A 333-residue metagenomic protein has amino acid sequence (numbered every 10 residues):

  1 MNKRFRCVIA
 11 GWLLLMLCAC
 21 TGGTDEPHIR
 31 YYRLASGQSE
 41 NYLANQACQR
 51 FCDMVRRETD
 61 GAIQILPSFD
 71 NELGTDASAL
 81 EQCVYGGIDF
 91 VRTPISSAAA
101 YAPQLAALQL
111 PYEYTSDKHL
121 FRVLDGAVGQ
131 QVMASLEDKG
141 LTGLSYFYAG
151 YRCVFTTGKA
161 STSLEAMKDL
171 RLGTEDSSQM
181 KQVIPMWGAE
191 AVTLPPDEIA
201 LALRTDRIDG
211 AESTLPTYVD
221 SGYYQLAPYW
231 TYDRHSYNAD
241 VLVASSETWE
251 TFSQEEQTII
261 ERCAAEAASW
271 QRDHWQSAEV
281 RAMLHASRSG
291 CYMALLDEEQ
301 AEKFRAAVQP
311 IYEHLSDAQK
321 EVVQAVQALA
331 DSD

Functional and structural regions predicted by a protein language model:
M1-I9: Bacterial N-terminal signal peptides that target proteins for export
V8-A19: Bacterial N-terminal signal peptides
C20-K118, V128, E137-D333: N-terminal secretory/targeting leader peptides
R122-A134: Signature of the catalytic double-stranded beta-helix
